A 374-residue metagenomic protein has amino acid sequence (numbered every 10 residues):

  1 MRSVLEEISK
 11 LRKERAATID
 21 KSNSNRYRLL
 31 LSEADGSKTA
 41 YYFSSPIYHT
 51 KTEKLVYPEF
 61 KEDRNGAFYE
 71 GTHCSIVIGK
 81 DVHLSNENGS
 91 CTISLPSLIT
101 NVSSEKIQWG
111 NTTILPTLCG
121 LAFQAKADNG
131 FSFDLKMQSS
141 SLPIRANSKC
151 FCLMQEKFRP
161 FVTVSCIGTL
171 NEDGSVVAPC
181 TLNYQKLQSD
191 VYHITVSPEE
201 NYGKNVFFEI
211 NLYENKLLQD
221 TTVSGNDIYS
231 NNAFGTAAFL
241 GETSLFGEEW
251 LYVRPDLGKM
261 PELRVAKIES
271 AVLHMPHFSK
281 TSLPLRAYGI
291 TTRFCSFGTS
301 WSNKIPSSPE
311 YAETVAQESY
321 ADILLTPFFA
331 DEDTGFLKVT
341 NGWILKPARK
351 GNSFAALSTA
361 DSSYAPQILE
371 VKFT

Functional and structural regions predicted by a protein language model:
M1-K216, T374: Residues that cap or anchor secondary-structure elements
N111-I114, A122-K126, S197-E199, L240-S244 (+2 more regions): Beta-strand-rich interaction surfaces with strong enrichment in secreted/lumenal proteins
D128-S132, E248-W250, M260-V272: Extended extracellular/luminal ectodomain segments enriched in beta-structured repeat modules
L135-M137, P255, V265-K280: A short beta-strand element within beta-rich, extracytoplasmic domains of secreted/secretory-pathway proteins
S139-S140, F278-K280, R293-F294, A348-G351: Acidic glycine-/aspartate-rich tracts in secreted/extracellular proteins
Y202-P261, C295, P347-S353, T359-Q367 (+1 more regions): Flexible, small-residue-rich N-terminal segments that precede or flank a structured functional core
G203, E262-I268, A330-T340: Short glycine/proline/serine/threonine-rich loop/turn segments at secondary-structure transition edges
S279-W343: Beta-strand-rich interaction/scaffold domains
